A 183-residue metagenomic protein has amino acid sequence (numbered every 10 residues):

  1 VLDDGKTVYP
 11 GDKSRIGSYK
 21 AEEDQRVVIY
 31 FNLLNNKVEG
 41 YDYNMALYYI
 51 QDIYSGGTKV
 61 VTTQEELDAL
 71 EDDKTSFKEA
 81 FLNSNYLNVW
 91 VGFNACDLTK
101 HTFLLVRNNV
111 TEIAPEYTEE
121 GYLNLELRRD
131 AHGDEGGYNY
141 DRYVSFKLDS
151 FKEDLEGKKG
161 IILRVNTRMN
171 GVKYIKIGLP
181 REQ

Functional and structural regions predicted by a protein language model:
V1-Q183: First exposed extracellular module after export/assembly in secreted or surface-exposed proteins
